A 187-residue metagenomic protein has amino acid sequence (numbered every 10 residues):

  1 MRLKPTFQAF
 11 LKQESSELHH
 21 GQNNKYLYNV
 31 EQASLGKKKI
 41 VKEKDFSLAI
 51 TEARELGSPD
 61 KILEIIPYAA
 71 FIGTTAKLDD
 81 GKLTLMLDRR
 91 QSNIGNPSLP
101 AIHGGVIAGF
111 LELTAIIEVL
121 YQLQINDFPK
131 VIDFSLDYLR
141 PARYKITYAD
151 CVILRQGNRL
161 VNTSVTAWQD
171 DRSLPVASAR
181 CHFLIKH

Functional and structural regions predicted by a protein language model:
L3-E14, G21-K77: N-terminal leader/capping segments at the start of a protein or of a new domain
A9-F10, K25-T51, A142-Y144, Y148 (+1 more regions): HotDog/MaoC-like acyl-thioester-processing domains
A69-A76, D133-D137, Y148-D150, A179: Short structured motifs
F71-A101: Catalytic strand-loop segment that frames the active site of acyl-thioester-processing enzymes
I72, G81-L83, F128-F134, K145 (+1 more regions): A generic structural signal for short beta-strands and their flanking turns/coil linkers
L87-R89, Y138, I185: Hydrophobic residues in beta-strands and at strand termini
L99-E112, I116: Compact, glycine-rich, soluble single-domain proteins
I116-Y148, I153: Hydrophobic beta-strand-centered segment that forms part of the acyl-chain substrate-binding groove
